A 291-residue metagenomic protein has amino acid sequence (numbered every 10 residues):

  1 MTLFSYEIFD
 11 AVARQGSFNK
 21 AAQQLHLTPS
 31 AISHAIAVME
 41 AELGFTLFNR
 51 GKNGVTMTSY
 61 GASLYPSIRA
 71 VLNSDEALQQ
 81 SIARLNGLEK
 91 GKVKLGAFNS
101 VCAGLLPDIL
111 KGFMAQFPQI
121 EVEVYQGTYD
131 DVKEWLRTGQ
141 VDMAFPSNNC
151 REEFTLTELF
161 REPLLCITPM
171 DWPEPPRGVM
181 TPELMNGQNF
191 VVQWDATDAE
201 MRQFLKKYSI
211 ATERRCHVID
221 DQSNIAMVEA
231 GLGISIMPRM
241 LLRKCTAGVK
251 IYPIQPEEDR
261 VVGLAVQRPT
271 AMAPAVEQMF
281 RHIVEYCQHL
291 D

Functional and structural regions predicted by a protein language model:
A11-H26: Short helix-boundary/capping micro-motifs
E40-M57: A short LG(V/I)-centered, amphipathic sequence patch enriched for acidic residue(s) preceding the LG motif
K90-E152, V218: Central regulatory/effector-binding core of bacterial HTH transcription factors
G96, L164, M180-D198, V284-C287: Short loop->beta-strand "edge-of-pocket" segments that line small-molecule binding or catalytic clefts across diverse
T128-V132, R137-Q140, S147, A196-Y252: Hydrophobic hinge/microswitch elements
E153-E158, E162, S223-A271, Q278: Beta-alpha-beta core module
E153-F190: Flexible hinge/capping segments at coil-to-helix
E174, G187-S209, M272-F280, L290: Secondary-structure junction motif
